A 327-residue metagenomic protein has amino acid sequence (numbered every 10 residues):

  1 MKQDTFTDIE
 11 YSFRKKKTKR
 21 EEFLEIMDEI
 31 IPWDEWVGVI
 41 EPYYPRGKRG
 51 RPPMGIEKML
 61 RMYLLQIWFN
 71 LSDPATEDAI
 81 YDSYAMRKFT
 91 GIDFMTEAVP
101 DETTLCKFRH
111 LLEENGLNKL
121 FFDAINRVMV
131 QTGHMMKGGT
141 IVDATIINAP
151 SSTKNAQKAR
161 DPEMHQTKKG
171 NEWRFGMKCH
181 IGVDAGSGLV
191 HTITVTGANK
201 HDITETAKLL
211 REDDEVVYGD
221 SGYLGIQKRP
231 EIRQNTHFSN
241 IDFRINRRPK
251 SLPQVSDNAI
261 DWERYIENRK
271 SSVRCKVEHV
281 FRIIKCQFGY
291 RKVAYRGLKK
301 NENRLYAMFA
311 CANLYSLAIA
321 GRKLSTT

Functional and structural regions predicted by a protein language model:
M1-D34, E41, I319, K323-T326: Charged, often Cys/His-bearing segments associated with DNA-binding zinc-finger transcription factors
K2, I56, P74, D78-D82 (+5 more regions): Polybasic low-complexity intrinsically disordered regions
T5, E10, E215-V216, S221-K299 (+1 more regions): Helix-centered, glycine/charged polyanion-binding patches within enzymatic domains that contact phosphate-containing
K17-L64, F69: Basic, short loop/linker segments at the boundary and entry of helix-turn-helix/winged-helix-like folds
V37-P45, N126, F281, K285: Amphipathic, well-packed alpha-helical segments that form the structural scaffold of globular domains
R49-E57, R296-L305: Structural motif
D82, M86, E114, E215 (+4 more regions): Short, well-ordered loop/turn and helix-capping segments at boundaries between secondary-structure elements and domains
N303-F309, N313-Y315, I319-T327: C-terminal domain-tail junction helix/linker
